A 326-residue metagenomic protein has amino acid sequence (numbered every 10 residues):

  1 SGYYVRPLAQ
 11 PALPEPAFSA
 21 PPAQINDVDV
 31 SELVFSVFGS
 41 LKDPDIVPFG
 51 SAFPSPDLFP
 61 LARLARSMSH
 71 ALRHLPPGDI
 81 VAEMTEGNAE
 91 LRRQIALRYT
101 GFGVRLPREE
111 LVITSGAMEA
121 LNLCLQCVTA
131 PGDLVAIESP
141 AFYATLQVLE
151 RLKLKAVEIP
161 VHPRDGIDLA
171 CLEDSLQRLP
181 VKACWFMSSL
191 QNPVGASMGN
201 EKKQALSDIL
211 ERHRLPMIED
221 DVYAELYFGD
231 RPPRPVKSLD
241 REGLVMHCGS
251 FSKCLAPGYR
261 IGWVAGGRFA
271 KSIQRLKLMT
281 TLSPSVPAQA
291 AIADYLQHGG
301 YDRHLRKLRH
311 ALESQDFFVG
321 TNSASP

Functional and structural regions predicted by a protein language model:
S1-S69, Q274, L278-P284, L296 (+3 more regions): N-terminal basic, amphipathic alpha-helical segments
P7, S51, V161, S238 (+1 more regions): Active-site donor-binding loop signature of nucleotide-sugar glycosyltransferases
Q10, A52-P56, M118, F142 (+5 more regions): Short, solvent-exposed loop/turn segments at secondary-structure junctions
L58, A62, R66, T85-A89 (+6 more regions): Alpha-helix N-cap/helix-start motif at coil-to-helix transitions, marked by capping-box chemistry
M68-H213, I218, E225-E242, L312: Conserved core of the PLP fold type I
A170, Q204, K271, Q289-A290 (+3 more regions): Feature representing long, continuous alpha-helical segments
R241-H310: Conserved core segment of the aminotransferase class I/II
